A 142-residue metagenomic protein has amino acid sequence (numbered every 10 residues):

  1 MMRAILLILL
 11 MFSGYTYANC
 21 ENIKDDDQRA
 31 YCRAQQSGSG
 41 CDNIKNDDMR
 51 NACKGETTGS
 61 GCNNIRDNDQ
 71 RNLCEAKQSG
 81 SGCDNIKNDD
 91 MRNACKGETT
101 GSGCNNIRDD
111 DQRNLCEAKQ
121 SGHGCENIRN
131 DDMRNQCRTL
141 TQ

Functional and structural regions predicted by a protein language model:
M1-I8: Sec-dependent signal peptide recognition, specifically the positively charged N-region followed immediately by
I8-L10, N22: Generic marker of residues within folded, mature protein domains
S13-Y15: N-terminal signal peptide c-region/cleavage motif recognized by signal peptidases
Y17-Q142: Non-catalytic tandem-repeat scaffold regions and their flanking low-complexity/translocation tails
